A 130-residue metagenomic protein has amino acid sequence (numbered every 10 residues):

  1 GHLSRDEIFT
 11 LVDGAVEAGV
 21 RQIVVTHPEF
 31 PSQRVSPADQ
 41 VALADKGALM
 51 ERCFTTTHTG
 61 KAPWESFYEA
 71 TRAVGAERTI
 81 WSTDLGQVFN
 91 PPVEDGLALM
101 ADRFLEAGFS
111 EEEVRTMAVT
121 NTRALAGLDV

Functional and structural regions predicted by a protein language model:
G1-A38: Divalent metal-binding pocket/active-site signature
H2, C53, A76-V93, V114: Short acidic/histidine-rich active-site segments
H2-L3, E29-P31, T55-T56, G86 (+1 more regions): Catalytic metal-binding/acid-base residues of hydrolase active sites
F9-T10, P37, A62-Y68, D95-L99: Charged helix-capping and loop-helix junction motifs
D13-E17, D39-G47, E69-A76: Acidic (Asp/Glu)-rich catalytic clusters
Q22-V24, G47-E51, R78-I80: Structural preference for beta-strand elements that scaffold enzyme active sites
T59-G60, V88-P92, A126: Short active-site-adjacent structural elements
L97-V130: Mid-to-C-terminal alpha-helical segments outside catalytic/metal-binding sites
